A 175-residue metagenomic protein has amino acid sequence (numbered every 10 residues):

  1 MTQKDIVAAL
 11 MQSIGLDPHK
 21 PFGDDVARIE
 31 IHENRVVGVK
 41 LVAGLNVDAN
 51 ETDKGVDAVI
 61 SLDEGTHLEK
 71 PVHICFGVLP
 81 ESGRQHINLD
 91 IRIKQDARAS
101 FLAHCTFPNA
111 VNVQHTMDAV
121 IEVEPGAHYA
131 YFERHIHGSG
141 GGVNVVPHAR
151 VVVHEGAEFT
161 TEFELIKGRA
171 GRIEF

Functional and structural regions predicted by a protein language model:
T2-V26, E30: C-terminal functional modules
A27-E33, V37-F175: Conserved beta-strand/loop scaffold segments within soluble protein domains that form the structured core and edges
